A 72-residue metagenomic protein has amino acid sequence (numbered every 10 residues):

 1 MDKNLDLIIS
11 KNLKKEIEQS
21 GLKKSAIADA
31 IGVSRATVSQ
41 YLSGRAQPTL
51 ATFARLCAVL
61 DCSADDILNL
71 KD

Functional and structural regions predicted by a protein language model:
M1-K23: A short, Lys/Arg-rich alpha-helix, primarily the initiator
I17, A28, C57: The alpha-helix within a helix-turn-helix
G21-Q40: Short alpha-helical DNA-recognition segment
L22, P48-A51: Residue-level signal for the short linker/turn that defines the boundary of a DNA-recognition helix
L42, L68-K71: DNA major-groove recognition helix of helix-turn-helix
A51-D66: DNA major-groove recognition helix of helix-turn-helix/homeodomain DNA-binding modules
